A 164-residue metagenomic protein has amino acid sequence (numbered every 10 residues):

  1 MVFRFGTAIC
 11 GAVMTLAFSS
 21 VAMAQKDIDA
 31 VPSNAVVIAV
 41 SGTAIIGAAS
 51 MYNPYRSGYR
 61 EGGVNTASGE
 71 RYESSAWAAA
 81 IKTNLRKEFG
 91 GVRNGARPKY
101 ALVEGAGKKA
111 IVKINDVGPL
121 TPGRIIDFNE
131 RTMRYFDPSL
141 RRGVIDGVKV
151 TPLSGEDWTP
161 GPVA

Functional and structural regions predicted by a protein language model:
M1-I9: Bacterial N-terminal signal peptides that target proteins for export
G11-A12, A22: Cleavable N-terminal signal peptides
A22-A164: Secreted/periplasmic proteins
